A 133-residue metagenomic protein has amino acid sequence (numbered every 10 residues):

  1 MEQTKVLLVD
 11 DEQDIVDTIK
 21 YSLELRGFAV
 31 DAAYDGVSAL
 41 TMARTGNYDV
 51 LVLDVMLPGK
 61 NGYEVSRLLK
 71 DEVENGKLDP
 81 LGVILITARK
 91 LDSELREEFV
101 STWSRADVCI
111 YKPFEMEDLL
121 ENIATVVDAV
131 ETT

Functional and structural regions predicted by a protein language model:
E12, V55-M56: The short loop immediately C-terminal to the conserved phospho-acceptor aspartate in CheY-like receiver
V16, P58, G76: The feature encodes the CheY-like receiver
D17-L25: Charged docking surfaces used in two-component/phosphorelay signaling
G27-Y34, M42: Short hydrophobic/Thr-rich beta-strand motif most characteristic of the beta2 strand and flanking loop of CheY-like
D35-S38, N61-L68: Acidic catalytic/metal-coordinating carboxylates
D54, T87: Active-site residues of response regulator receiver
E64, D79, K90-C109, E117 (+1 more regions): Alpha4 helix (beta4-alpha4-beta5 surface) of REC/receiver domains from two-component response regulators
K112: A Lys-centered signature of the CheY-like receiver
